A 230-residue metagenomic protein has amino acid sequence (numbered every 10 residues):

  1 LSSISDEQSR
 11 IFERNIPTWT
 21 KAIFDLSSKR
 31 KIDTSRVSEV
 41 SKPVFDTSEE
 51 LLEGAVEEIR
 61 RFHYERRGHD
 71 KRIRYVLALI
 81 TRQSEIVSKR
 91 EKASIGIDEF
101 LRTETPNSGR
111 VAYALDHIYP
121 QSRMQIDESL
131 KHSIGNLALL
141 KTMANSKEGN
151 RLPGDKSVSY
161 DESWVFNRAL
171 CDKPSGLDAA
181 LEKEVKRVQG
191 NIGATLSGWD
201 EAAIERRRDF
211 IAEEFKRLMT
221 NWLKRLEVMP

Functional and structural regions predicted by a protein language model:
L1-P230: Flexible coil/loop and intrinsically disordered segments
